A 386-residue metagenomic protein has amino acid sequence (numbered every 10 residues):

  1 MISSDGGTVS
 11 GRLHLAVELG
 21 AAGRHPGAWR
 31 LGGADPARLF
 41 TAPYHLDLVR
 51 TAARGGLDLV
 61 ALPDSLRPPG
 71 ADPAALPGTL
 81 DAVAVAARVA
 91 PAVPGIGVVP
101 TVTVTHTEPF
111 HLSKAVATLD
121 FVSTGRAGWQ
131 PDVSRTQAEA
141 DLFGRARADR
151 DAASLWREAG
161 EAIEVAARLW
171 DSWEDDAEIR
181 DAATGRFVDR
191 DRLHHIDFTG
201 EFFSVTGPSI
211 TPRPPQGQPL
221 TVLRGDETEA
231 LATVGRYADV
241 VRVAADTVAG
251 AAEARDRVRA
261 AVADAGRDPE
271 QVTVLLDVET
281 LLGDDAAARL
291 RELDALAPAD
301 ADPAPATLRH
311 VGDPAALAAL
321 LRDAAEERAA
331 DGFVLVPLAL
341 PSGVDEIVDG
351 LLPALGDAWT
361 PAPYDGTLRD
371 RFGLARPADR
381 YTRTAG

Functional and structural regions predicted by a protein language model:
I2-A92, Q216-P219, Y381-G386: N-terminal beta1-alpha1-beta2 module of alpha/beta enzyme domains
V9-S10, R50-R54, A86-P94, D120-R126 (+3 more regions): Acidic (Asp/Glu)-rich catalytic clusters
L13-L19, V60-L62, I96-V102, G125-P131 (+4 more regions): Hydrophobic faces of well-ordered beta-strands that scaffold small-molecule active sites in alpha/beta enzyme cores
L15, A52, G56, V89 (+8 more regions): Conserved, mostly hydrophobic/aromatic
E18-R38, E108-R192, V240, A249-G250: Flexible, glycine-rich active-site loops centered on histidine and acidic residues that chelate a metal or position
G27-P43, T101-F110, V133, A146-R150 (+2 more regions): Active-site mouth loops of central-metabolism enzymes
F143-R147, D151, A162-A167, A251-A260 (+1 more regions): C-terminal helical cap(s) of enzyme catalytic domains, especially alpha/beta-barrels
F202, S209-G266, E270: Long hydrophobic segments that form regular secondary structure
